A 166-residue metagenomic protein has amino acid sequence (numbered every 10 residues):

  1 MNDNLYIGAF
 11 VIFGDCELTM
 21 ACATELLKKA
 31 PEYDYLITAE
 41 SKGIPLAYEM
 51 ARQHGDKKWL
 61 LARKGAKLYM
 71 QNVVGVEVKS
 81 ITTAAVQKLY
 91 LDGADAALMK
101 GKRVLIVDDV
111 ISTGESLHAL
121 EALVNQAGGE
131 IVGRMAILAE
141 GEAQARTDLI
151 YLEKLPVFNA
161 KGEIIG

Functional and structural regions predicted by a protein language model:
M1-Y33: Active-site-facing substrate-recognition patch
Y33-E40: Short glycine-rich phosphate-binding loop at a beta-alpha junction
D34, K102, V132: Conserved acidic residues
E40-L46, T113: Gly/Ser/Thr-rich loops at beta-strand to alpha-helix junctions that form or flank small-molecule/cofactor-binding
P45-H54, E121: Short Gly/Thr/Asp-enriched flexible loops that form oxyanion-binding sites at enzyme active sites
G55-K57, G128-G129: A short helix->loop->beta-strand "cap" motif at the edges of active sites that frequently abuts
D56-V104: Short, glycine/charge-rich flexible loops or terminal/linker lids adjacent to PRPP-binding catalytic cores
H118-G166: PRPP-dependent phosphoribosyltransferase catalytic core
